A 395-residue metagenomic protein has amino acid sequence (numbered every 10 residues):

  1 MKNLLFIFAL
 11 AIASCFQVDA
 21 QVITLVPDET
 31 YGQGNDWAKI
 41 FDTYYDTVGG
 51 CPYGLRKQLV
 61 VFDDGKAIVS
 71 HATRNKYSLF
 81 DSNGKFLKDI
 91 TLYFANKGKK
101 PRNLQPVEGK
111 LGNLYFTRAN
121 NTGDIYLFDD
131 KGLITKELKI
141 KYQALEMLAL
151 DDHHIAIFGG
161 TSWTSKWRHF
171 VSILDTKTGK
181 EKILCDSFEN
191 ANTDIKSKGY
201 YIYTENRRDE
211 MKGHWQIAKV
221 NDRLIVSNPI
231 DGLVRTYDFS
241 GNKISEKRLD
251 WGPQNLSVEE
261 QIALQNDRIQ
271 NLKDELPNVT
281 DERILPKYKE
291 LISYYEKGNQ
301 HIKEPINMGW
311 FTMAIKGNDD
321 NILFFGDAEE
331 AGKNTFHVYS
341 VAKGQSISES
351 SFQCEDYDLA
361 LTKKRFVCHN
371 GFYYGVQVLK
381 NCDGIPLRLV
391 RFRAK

Functional and structural regions predicted by a protein language model:
M1-L4: Positively charged n-region of N-terminal signal peptides that target proteins for export
F6-S14: Bacterial N-terminal signal peptides
V18-K395: Eukaryotic scaffold repeat domains enriched in small/polar residues
